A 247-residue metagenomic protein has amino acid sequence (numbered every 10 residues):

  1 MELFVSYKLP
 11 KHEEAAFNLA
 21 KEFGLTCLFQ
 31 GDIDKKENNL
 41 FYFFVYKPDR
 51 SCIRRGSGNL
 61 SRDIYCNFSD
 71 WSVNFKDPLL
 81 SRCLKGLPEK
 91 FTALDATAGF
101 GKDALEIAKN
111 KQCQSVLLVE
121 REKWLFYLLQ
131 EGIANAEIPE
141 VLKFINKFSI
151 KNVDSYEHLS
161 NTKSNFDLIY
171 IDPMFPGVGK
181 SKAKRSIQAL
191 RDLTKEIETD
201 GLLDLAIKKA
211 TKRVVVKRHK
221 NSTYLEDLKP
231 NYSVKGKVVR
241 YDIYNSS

Functional and structural regions predicted by a protein language model:
M1-T92, G101: S-adenosyl-L-methionine
K90, N165-I169, T211: Local beta-strand N-terminus motif with an aromatic residue
A96: Conserved beta-strand/loop positions that form the S-adenosyl-L-methionine
F100-C113: Conserved SAM-binding loop of SAM-dependent methyltransferases across substrates and taxa, primarily the Class I
C113-V119: Short beta-strand element of Class I
V119-L168: S-adenosyl-L-methionine
P173-L202: Mobile active-site "lid"/loop adjacent to the S-adenosyl-L-methionine
T199-N245: Conserved Class I SAM-dependent methyltransferase catalytic core
